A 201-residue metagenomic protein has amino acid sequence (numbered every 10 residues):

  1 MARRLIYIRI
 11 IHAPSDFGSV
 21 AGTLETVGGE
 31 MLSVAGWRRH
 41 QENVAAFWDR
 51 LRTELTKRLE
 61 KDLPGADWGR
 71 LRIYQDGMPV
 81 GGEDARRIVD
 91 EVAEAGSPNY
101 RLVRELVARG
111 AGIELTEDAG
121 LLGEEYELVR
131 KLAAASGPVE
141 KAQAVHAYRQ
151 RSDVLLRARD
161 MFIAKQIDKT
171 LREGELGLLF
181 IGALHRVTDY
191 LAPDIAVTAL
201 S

Functional and structural regions predicted by a protein language model:
M1-S201: Compositional signal for N-terminal targeting/processing segments
